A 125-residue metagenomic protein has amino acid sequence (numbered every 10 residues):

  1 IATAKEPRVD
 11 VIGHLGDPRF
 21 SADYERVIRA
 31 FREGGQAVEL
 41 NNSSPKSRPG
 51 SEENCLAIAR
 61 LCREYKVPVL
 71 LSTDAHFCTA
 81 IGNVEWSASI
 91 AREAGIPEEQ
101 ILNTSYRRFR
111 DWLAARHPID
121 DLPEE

Functional and structural regions predicted by a protein language model:
I1-P7, V11-F31: Active-site-proximal loop/helix segments of hydrolase catalytic cores
F20-E125: Charged catalytic cores and adjacent phosphate/nucleic-acid-binding surfaces used for phosphate/nucleic-acid chemistry
